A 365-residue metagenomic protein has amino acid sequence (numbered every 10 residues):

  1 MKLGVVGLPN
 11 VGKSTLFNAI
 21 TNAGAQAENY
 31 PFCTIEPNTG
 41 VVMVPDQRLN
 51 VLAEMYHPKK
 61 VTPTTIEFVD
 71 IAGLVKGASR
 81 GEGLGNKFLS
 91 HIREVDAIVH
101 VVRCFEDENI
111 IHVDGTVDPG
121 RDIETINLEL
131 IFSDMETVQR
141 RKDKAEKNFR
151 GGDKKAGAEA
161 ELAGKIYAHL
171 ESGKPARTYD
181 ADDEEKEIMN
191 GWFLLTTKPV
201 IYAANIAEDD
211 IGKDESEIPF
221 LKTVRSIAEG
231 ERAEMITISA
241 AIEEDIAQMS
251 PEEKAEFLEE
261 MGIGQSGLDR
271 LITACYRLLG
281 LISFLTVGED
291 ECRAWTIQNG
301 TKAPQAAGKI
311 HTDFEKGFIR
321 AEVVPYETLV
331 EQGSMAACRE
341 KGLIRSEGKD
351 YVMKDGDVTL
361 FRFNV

Functional and structural regions predicted by a protein language model:
M1-I111, A145: Conserved G1/Walker A P-loop phosphate-binding module
K2-V6, F17, Q139, K144-V352 (+2 more regions): C-terminal-of-GTPase-core extension/linker across diverse P-loop GTPases
N22, E54, S90, L128 (+2 more regions): Short, intrinsically disordered, mixed-charge
F32, D46-L49, T62-F68, E82-D96 (+9 more regions): Amphipathic alpha-helical transducer elements in NTP-driven molecular machines
G40-P45, A72-E82, R93-A156, H169-D182 (+2 more regions): Conserved Switch II/interswitch segment of TRAFAC-class P-loop GTPases
E94, K354-D355: Short, flexible surface segments
